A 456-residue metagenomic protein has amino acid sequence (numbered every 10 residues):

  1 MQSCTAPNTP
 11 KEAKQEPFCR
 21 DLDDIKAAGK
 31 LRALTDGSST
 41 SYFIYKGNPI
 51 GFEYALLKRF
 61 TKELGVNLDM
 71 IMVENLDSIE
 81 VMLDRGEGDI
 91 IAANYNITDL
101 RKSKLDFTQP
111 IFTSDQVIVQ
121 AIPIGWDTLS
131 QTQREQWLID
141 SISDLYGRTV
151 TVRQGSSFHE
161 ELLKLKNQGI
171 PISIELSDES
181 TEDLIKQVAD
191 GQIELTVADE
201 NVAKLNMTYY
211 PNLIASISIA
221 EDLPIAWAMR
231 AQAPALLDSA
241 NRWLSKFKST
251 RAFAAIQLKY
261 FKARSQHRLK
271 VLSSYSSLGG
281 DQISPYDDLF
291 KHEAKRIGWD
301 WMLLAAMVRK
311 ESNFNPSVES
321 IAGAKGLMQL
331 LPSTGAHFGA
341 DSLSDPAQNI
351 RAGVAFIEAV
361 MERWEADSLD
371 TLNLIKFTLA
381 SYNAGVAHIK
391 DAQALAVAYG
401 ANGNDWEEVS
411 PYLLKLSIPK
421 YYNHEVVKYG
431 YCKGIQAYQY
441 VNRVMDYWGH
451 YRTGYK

Functional and structural regions predicted by a protein language model:
C4-S103, S173-D178, D183-K186, A240: Extracytoplasmic small-molecule ligand-binding "clamshell" domains of the periplasmic binding protein/Venus flytrap
N8-E16, L22-D23, Y54-E63, Q120-S157 (+4 more regions): Extended ligand-binding regions for polar small-molecule ligands
R32-S41, K46-K62, T113, V117-E179 (+2 more regions): Bilobed "Venus flytrap"/periplasmic-binding protein-like clamshell domains and structurally analogous long
G37, P110-D127, E200, K204-R242 (+2 more regions): Periplasmic-binding protein-like
D77, V81, A93-K104, L163-L165 (+3 more regions): A ligand-binding cleft/hinge motif common to bilobed small-molecule-binding domains
R264-N313, A347, W364-S368, K456: Export/targeting segments at the very N-terminus of extracytoplasmic proteins
S317-D341, Q348-A359, V444: Substrate-binding/active-site groove segments that recognize and process beta-1,4-linked N-acetyl-hexosamine
T378-Y451: Catalytic and substrate-binding regions of cell-wall glycan-acting enzymes that process beta-1,4-linked
